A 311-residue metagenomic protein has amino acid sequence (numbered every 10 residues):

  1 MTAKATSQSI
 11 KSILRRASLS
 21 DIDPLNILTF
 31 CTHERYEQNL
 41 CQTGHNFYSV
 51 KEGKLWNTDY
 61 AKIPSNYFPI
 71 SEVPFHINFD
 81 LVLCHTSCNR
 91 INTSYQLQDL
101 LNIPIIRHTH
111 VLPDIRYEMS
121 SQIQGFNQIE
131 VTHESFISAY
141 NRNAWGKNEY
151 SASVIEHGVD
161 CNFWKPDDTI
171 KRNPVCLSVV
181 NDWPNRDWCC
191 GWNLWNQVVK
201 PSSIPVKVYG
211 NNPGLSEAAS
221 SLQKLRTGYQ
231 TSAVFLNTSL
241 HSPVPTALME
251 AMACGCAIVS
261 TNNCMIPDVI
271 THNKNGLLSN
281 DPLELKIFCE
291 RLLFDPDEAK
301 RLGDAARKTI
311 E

Functional and structural regions predicted by a protein language model:
T29-Y36, C41, H45-V131, A139-N143: Extended catalytic core of nucleotide-activated donor transferases of GT-like folds
A144, D160-L215: Conserved catalytic-core segment of nucleotide-activated headgroup transferases in glycan assembly
R226, P245-A253, P267-D268, K274: Short alpha-helical segment that forms part of, or immediately flanks, the ligand-binding pocket in carbohydrate-active
A233, G255: A short alpha->beta transition loop at the rim of the catalytic pocket in nucleotide-sugar-dependent
L240: Aromatic "clamp/platform" in nucleotide-sugar-dependent glycosyltransferases that forms part of the donor/acceptor
A257-S260: Short hydrophobic beta-strand element within catalytic cores of glycosyltransferases and related nucleotide-activated
H272-L283, R291-P296: Conserved acidic donor-binding segment of nucleotide-sugar-dependent glycosyltransferases
R291, E298-E311: A short, well-ordered alpha-helix in the C-terminal region of glycosyltransferases
